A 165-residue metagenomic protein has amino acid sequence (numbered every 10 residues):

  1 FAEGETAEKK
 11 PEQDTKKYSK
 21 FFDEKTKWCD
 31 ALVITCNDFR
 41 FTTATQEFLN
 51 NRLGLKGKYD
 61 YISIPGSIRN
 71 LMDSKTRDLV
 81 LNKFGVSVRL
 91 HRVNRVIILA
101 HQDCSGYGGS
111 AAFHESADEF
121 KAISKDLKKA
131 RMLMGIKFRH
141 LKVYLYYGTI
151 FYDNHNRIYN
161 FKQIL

Functional and structural regions predicted by a protein language model:
F1-A31, C36-T45, S67-L79, V86-R95 (+1 more regions): Divalent-metal-activated hydrolytic enzyme cores
Q46-G54: Short Gly/aromatic-enriched secondary-structure transition segments
L55-K56, N94: Short coil/loop linkers at secondary-structure junctions
G57-S67: A short beta-strand-loop structural module common to alpha/beta enzyme folds
I98: Donor-sugar nucleotide-binding helix/loop cap in glycosyltransferases
H101: Acidic/histidine-rich, metal-coordinating catalytic segments
